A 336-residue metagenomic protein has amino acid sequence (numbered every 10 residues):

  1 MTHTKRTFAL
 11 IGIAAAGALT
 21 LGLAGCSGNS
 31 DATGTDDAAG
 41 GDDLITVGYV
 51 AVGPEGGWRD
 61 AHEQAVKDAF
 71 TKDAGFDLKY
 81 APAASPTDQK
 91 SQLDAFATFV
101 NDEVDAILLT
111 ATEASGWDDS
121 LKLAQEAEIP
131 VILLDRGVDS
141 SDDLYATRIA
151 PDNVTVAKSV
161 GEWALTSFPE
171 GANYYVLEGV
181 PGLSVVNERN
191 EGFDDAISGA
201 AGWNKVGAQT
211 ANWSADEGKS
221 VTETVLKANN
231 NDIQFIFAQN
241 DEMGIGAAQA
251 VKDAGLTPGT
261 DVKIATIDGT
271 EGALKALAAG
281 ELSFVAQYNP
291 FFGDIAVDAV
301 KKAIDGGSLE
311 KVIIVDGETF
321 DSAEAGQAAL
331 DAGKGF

Functional and structural regions predicted by a protein language model:
I13, D43-L44, L177, P181-V185 (+2 more regions): Hinge/cleft segment of the Venus flytrap/periplasmic-binding protein
L23-A39: Bacterial lipoprotein signal-peptidase II cleavage site
T46-D73, K79-D94, T110-A114, E178-E188 (+2 more regions): Extracytoplasmic "Venus flytrap"
G48-A51, E103-A111, P130-L134, Y175-V176 (+3 more regions): Periplasmic-binding protein-like
Y80, S140-W163, V176-V180, A208 (+1 more regions): Short beta-strand elements at the ligand-binding edges of bilobed clamshell
Q92, R148-Y174, A215-K219, G269-A273 (+1 more regions): Hydrophobic alpha-helical segments within soluble ligand-binding/sensing domains
L109-Q125, F193, A211-K275: Hydrophobic alpha-helical
D119-T155, T166, N173, G269-A278 (+2 more regions): Flexible loop/hinge segments that line or gate small-molecule binding clefts
